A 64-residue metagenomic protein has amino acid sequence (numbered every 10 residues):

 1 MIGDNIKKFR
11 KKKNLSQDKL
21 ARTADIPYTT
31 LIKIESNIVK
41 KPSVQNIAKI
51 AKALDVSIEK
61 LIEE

Functional and structural regions predicted by a protein language model:
D4-T23, K49: Short basic helix-loop element that most often maps to the first helix and adjoining turn of HTH DNA-binding modules
I6, L20, L31-I34, L61: Conserved hydrophobic/aromatic packing and binding residues within compact polymer-binding modules
F9, S43-V44: Short, Lys/Arg-enriched C-terminal cap helix and immediately downstream tail that follows
T23, K41, K52-A53: Residue cluster at the C-terminal edge of the helix-turn-helix DNA-binding motif
I26-K41: Recognition helix of helix-turn-helix/homeodomain-like DNA-binding domains that insert into the DNA major groove
Q45-K60: DNA major-groove recognition helix of helix-turn-helix/homeodomain DNA-binding modules
